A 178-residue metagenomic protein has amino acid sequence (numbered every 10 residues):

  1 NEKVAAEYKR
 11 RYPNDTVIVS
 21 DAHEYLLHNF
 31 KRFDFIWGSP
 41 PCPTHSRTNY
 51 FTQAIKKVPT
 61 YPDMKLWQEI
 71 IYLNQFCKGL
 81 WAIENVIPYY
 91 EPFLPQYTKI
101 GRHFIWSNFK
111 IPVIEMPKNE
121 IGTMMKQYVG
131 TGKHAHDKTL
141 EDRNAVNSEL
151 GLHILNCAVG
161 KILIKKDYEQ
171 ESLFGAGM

Functional and structural regions predicted by a protein language model:
N1-M178: Conserved active-site and SAM-binding loop architecture of S-adenosyl-L-methionine-dependent nucleic-acid
